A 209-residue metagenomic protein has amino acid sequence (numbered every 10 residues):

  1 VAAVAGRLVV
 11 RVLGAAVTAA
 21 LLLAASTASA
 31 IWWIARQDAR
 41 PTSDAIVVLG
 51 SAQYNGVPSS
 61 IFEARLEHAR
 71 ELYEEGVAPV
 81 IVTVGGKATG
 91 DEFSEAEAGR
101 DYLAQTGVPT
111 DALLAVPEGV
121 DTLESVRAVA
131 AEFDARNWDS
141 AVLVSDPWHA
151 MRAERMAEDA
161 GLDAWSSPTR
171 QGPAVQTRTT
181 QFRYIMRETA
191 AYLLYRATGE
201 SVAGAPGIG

Functional and structural regions predicted by a protein language model:
V1-A2, D139: Long, acidic, intrinsically disordered low-complexity segments
A2-D38: N-terminal type II signal-anchor transmembrane helix that functions as the membrane-insertion/stop-transfer segment
A5-R7, P109, T177, S201: Serine/threonine-rich low-complexity intrinsically disordered regions
S29-M186: A structural signal for short, hydrophobic/glycine-enriched beta-strand patches
R178-A205: A transmembrane-helix-recognition feature enriched in membrane-embedded lipid enzymes and envelope glyco-/phospholipid
I208-G209: Extracytoplasmic/luminal low-complexity segments enriched in Pro/Gly and acidic/polar residues that act as flexible
